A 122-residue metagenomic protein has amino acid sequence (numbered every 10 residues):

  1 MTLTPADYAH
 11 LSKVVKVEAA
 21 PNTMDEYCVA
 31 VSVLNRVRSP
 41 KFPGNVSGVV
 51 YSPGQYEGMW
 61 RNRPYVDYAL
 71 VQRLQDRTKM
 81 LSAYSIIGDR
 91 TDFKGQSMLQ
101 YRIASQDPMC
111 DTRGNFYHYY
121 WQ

Functional and structural regions predicted by a protein language model:
T2-Q122: Bacterial extracytoplasmic/cell-wall-associated proteins, especially those involved in peptidoglycan
